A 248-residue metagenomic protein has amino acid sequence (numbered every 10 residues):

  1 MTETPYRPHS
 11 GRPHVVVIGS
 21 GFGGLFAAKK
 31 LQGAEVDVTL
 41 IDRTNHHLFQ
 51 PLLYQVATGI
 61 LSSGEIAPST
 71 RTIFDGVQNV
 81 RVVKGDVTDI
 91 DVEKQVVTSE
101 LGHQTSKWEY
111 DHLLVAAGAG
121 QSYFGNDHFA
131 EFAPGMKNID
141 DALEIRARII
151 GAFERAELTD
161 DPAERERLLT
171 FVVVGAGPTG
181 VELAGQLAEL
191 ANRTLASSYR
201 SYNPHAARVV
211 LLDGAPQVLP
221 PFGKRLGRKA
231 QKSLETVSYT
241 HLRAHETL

Functional and structural regions predicted by a protein language model:
T2-K84, T88-D89, F171, P178-F222: Beta1-alpha1 glycine-rich phosphate/pyrophosphate-binding loop at the start of Rossmann-like nucleotide-binding domains
T2-R12, V80-V172, L190: FAD-binding core/adjacent interface of flavoenzyme oxidoreductases
V38, N138, L234: Residue-level signature of catalytic and energy-coupling elements of molecular machines, predominantly ATP/GTP-dependent
L53-G59, A130-P134, L226: Short glycine-enriched, charge-decorated loop/helix-capping segments at active-site entrances that position
R71, A230-Y239: Helical element adjacent to the flavin cofactor pocket in flavoenzyme catalytic cores
R148, Q186-L187, K229: Alpha-helical scaffold elements adjacent to nucleotide-binding pockets in ATP/GTP-utilizing enzyme cores
H241-L248: Single conserved hydrophobic/aromatic residue that forms the stacking wall/gate of nucleotide- or nucleobase-binding
